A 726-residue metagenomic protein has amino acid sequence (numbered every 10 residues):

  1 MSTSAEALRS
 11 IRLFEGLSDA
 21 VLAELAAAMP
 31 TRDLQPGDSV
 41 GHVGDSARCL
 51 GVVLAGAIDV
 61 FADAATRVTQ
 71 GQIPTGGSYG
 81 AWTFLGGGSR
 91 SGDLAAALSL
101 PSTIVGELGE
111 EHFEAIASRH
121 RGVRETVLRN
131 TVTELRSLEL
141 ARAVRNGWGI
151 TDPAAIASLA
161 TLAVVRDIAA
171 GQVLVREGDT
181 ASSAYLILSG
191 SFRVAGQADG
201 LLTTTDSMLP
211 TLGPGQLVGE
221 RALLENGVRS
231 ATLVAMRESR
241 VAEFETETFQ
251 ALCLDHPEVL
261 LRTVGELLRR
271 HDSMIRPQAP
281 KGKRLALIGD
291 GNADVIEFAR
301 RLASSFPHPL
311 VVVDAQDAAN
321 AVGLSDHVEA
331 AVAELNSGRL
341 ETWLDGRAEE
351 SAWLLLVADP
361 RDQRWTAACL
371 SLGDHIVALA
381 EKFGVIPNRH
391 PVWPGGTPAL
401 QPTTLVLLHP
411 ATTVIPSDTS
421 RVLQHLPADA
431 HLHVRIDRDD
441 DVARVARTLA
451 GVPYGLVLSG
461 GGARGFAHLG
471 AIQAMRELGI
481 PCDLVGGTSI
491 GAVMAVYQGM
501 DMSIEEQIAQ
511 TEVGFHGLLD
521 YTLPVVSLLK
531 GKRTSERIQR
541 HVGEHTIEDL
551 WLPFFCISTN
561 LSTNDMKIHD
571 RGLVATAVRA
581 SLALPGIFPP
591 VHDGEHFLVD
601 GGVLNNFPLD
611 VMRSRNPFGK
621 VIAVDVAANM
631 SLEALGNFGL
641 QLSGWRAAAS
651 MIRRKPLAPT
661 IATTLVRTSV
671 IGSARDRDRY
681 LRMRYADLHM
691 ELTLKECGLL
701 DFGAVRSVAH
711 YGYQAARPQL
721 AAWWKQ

Functional and structural regions predicted by a protein language model:
M1-I296, S304, H308: Cytosolic regulatory regions built on CNB/CRP/Popeye-like sensor folds
K281-E329, R347, V445, I490-G491: Walker A/P-loop phosphate-binding motif and the immediately C-terminal alpha-helix
A330-S337, W343-W365, V599-G602: Switch II (G3) loop of P-loop NTPases
W343, L355-I436, A627: Conserved catalytic-core segment of NTP-binding enzymes
T403-T404, L408-A428, R438-D441, Y454 (+4 more regions): Non-catalytic peripheral regions of patatin-like phospholipases
D439-V485: Helix-rich "cap/lid" substructures immediately adjacent to catalytic or cofactor-binding pockets
S459, P481-M500: Catalytic nucleophile loop
V542-L552: A short alpha-helix-loop-beta-strand transition element characteristic of N-terminal alpha/beta dinucleotide-binding
